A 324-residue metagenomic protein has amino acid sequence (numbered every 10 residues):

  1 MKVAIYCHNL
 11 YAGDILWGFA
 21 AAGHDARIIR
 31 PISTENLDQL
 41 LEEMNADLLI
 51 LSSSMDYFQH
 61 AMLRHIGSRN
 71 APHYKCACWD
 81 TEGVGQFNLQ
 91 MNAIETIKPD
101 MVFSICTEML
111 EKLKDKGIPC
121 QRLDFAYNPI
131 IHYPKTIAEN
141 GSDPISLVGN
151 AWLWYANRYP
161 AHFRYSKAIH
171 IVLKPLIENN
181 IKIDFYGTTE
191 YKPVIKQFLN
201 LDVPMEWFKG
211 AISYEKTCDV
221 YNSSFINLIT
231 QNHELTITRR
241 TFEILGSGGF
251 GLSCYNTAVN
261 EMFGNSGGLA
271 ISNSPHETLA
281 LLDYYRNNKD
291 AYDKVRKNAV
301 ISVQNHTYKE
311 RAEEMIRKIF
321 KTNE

Functional and structural regions predicted by a protein language model:
M1-M44, L51-H65, M91, M101-F242 (+1 more regions): Nucleotide-sugar donor-binding catalytic core of glycosyltransferases
M44, I97, H306: Active-site charged/polar residues at nucleotide-handling catalytic sites that mediate phosphoryl, nucleotidyl
S68-G83: Active-site proximal beta-strand in glycosyltransferases
T81, F125, N150, N273-S274: Active-site donor-binding loop signature of nucleotide-sugar glycosyltransferases
L269-P275, Y284-K289: Conserved acidic donor-binding segment of nucleotide-sugar-dependent glycosyltransferases
T278: Catalytic phosphate/metal-binding cores of nucleic-acid and nucleotide-processing enzymes, i.e., regions that mediate
R286-I319: A charged, aromatic-enriched C-terminal amphipathic alpha-helix characteristic of glycosyltransferases across folds
